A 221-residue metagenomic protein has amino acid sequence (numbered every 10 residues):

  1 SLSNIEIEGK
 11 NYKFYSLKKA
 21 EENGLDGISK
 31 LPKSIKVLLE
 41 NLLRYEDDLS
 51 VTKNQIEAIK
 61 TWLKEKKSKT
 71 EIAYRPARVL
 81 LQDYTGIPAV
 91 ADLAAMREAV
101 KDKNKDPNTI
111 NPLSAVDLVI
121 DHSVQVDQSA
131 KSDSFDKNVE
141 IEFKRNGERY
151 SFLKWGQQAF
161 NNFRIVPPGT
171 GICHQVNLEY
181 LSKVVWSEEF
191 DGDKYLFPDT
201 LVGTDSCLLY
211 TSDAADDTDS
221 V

Functional and structural regions predicted by a protein language model:
S1-S134: N-terminal amphipathic, basic-rich helices that act as targeting or association modules
K67-T70, S151-W155, D205: Membrane-targeting and insertion segments and their boundary/processing signals
Y74-A77, P112-V116, W155, P168 (+2 more regions): Short coil/turn connectors at secondary-structure junctions
D121, Q128-Q157: Surface-exposed loop and adjacent secondary-structure segments within mature catalytic domains
A159-L209: Conserved mixed alpha/beta core segments that line enzyme active sites in large multi-domain catalysts
Y210-A215: Conserved small/polar residues in nucleotide/adenosyl-binding loops
D217-D219: Intrinsic-disorder-associated, low-complexity terminal segments enriched in Asp/Asn/His/Tyr and depleted of Lys/Arg
